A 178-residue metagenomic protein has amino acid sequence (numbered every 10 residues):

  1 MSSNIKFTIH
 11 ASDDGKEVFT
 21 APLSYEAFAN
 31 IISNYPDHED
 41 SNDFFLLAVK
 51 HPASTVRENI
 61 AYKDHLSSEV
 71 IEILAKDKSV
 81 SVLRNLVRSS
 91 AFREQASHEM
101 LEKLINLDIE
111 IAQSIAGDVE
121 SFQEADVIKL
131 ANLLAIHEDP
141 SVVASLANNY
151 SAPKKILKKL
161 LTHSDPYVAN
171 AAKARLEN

Functional and structural regions predicted by a protein language model:
M1-N178: Alpha-helical scaffold segments
